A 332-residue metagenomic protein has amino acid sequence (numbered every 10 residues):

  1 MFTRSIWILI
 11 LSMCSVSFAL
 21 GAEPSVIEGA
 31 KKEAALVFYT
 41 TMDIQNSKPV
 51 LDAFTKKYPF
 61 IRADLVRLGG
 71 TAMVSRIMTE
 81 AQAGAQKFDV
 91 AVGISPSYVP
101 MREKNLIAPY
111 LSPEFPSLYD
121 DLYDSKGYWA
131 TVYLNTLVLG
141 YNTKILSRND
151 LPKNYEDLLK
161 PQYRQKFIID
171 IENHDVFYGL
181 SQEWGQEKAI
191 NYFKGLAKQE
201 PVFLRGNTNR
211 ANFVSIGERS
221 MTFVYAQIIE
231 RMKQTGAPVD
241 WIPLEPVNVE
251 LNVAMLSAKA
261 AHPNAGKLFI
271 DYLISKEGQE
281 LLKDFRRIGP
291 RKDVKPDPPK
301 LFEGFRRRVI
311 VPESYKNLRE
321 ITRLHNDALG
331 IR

Functional and structural regions predicted by a protein language model:
S5-S17: Bacterial N-terminal signal peptides
L20-V37, T55-K56, L159-R164: Immediate post-signal peptide segment of exported/extracytoplasmic ligand-binding proteins
V37-D52, A63-A81, A85-E218: Extracytoplasmic ligand-binding site segments that recognize negatively charged/polar headgroups
P96-P100, S220-P238: A ligand-binding cleft/hinge motif common to bilobed small-molecule-binding domains
S117-D120, L134-N135, F193-A197, V202-L204 (+3 more regions): Periplasmic-binding protein-like
G140-I145, S181-E183, E250-H262, L281-L282: A bilobed periplasmic-binding-protein/Venus flytrap-type ligand-binding module shared by bacterial periplasmic
Y163-E172, L273-K295: Periplasmic-binding protein-like
E187-A189, P290-R332: An extracytoplasmic/periplasmic, membrane-proximal ligand-sensing/linker region
